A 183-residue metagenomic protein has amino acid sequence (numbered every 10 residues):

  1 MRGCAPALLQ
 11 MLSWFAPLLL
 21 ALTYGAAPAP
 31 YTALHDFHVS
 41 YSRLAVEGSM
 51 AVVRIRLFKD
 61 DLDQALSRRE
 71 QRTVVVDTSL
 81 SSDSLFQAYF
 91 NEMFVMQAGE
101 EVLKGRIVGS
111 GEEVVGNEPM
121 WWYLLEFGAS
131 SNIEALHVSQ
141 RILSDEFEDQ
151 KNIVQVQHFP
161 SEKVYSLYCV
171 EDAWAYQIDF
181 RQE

Functional and structural regions predicted by a protein language model:
M1-L8: N-terminal secretory signal peptides that target proteins for export/translocation
Q10, W14-H35: Bacterial Sec-dependent signal peptides at the C-terminal "C-region" and cleavage site
P28-E183: N-terminal soluble domains immediately following signal/targeting peptides that reside in extracytoplasmic
